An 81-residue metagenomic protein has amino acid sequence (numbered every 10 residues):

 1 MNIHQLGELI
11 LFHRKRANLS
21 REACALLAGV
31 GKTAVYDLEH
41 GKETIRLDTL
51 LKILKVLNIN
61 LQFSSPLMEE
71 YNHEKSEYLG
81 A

Functional and structural regions predicted by a protein language model:
M1-Q5: A detector for short, charged/polar N-terminal pre-domain segments
E8-C24, S76-A81: Short basic helix-loop element that most often maps to the first helix and adjoining turn of HTH DNA-binding modules
R16, L27, V56: Residues within the alpha-helical elements of helix-turn-helix
L19-Y36: Short alpha-helical DNA-recognition segment
D48-S64: DNA major-groove recognition helix of helix-turn-helix/homeodomain DNA-binding modules
Q62-A81: Short, charged recognition helix plus adjacent turn of helix-turn-helix-like nucleic-acid-binding domains
